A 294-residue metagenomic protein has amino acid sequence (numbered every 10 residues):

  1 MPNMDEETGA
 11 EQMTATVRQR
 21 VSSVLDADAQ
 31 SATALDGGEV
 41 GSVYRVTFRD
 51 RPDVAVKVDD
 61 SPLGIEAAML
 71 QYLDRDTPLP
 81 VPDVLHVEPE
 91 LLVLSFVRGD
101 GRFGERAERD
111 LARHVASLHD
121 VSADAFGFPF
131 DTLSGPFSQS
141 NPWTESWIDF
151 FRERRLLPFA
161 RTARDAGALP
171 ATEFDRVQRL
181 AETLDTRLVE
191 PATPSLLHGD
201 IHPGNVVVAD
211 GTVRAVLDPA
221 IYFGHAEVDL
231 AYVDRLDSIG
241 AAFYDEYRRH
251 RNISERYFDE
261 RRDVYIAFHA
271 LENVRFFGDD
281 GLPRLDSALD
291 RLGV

Functional and structural regions predicted by a protein language model:
M1-S31, R109, R291-V294: Haloarchaeal acidic low-complexity proteome signature biased toward cell-envelope/secretome components but also
G9-S22, R98, A123-L196, R249: An alpha-helical support segment within catalytic cores of ATP-dependent transferases
T14-A15, A67, A241-Y244: Short, surface-exposed alpha-helical segments at coil->helix boundaries
T33-D149: ATP-binding pocket architecture of kinase catalytic cores
Y72-L73, L111, A215, A231-R235 (+1 more regions): Glycine-rich, phosphate-binding/catalytic loops in enzymes
L73, P89-G104, E153-L157, R161-A163 (+1 more regions): A glycine-centered beta->alpha junction motif in the catalytic cores of kinase/phosphotransferase enzymes
I148-D149, R161, E190-L196, H202-E260: Active-site Asp-x-Gly
D165-R179, E227, Y232-V294: A conserved long alpha-helix in the C-terminal portion of kinase-like catalytic domains
